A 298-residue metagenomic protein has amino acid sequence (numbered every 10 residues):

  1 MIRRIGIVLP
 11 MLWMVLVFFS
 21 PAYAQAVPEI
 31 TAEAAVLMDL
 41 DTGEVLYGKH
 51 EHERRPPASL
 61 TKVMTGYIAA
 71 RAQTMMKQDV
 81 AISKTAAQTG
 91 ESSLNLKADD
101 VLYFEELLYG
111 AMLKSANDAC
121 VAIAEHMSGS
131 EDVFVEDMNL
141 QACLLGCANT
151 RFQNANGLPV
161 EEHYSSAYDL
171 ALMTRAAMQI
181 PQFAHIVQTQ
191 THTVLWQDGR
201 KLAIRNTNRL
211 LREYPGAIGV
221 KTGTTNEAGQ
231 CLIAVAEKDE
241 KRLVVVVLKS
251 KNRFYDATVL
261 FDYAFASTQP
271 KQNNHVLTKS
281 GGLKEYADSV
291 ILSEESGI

Functional and structural regions predicted by a protein language model:
M1-L9: Bacterial N-terminal signal peptides that target proteins for export
I2-R3, M14, P21: Residue-level detector of alpha-helical transmembrane segments in integral membrane proteins
R4-I5, V63, K238: Hydrophobic alpha-helical segments, especially transmembrane helices and their immediate juxtamembrane helical caps
V8-F18: Bacterial N-terminal signal peptides
V15-V17, T89, S293: Intrinsic disorder/low-complexity segments
F18-A26, Y286, V290: Bacterial Sec-dependent signal peptides at the C-terminal "C-region" and cleavage site
A22-P181: Active-site-adjacent loops and short helices of periplasmic peptidoglycan-processing enzymes
C147-R151, P159-I298: Domain-terminus/edge residues, biased toward the C-terminal soluble/receptor-binding domains of extracytoplasmic
